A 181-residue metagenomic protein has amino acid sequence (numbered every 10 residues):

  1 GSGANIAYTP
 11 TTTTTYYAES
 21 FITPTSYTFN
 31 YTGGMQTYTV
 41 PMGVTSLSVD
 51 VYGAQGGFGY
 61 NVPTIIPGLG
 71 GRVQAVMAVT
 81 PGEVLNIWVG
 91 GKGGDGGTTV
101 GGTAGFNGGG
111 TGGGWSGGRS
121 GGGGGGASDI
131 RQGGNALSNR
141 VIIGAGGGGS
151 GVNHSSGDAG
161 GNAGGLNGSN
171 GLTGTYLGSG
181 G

Functional and structural regions predicted by a protein language model:
G1-F21: Solvent-exposed segments in extracellular or luminal domains encompassing
G1-S2, T64-L69: Short beta-strand segments within Ig-like beta-sandwich modules, predominantly Fibronectin type-III
A4-Y8, Q36, G71-A75: Short strand-edge motifs at loop-to-beta-strand transitions and within beta-strands of extracellular beta-rich domains
T13-Y17, S46, V84-N86: Short, conserved beta-strand segments of beta-strand-rich sandwich/propeller modules, principally
E19-F21, Y52, G90-K92: Beta-strand-rich extracellular modules
T23-G34: Boundary/junction segments of secreted and surface-exposed precursor proteins
P41-S48, T80-V84: Extended extracellular/luminal ectodomain segments enriched in beta-structured repeat modules
P67-G180: Secretome/extracellular-domain signature
